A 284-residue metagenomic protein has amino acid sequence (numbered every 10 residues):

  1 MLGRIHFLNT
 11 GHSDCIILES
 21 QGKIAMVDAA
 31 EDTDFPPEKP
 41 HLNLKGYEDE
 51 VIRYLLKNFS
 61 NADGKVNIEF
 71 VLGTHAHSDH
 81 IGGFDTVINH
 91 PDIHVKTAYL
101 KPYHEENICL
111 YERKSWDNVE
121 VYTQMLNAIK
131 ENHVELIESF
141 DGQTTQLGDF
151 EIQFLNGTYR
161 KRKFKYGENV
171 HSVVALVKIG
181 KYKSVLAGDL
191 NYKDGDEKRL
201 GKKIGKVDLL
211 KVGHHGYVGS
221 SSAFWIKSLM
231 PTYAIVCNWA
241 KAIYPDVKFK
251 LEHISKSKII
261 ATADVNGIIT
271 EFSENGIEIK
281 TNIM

Functional and structural regions predicted by a protein language model:
M1-V66, V134-K206, I269-M284: Core dinuclear metal-dependent hydrolase active-site scaffold
H12-D14, T33-F35, A76-G82, H104-I108 (+5 more regions): Active-site environment of divalent metal-dependent phosphoester hydrolases
A25, F35-L100, G201-Y217, M230-I235: Active-site metal-binding motif and surrounding structural segment of the metallo-beta-lactamase
Y47-V51, G64, H80-G83, N118-M125 (+4 more regions): Stable alpha-helical elements in mature extracytoplasmic
G73, I81-P91, N107-V119, S222-I226 (+1 more regions): Metal-dependent catalytic neighborhoods of phosphoester/phosphodiester hydrolases
P91, I179, L229, I254-S255: A structural signal for short coil/turn segments at secondary-structure junctions
T97, E105-T158, K163-N169, K198 (+1 more regions): Binuclear metal-ion centers of metallo-dependent hydrolases, dominated by the metallo-beta-lactamase
I204, K227-L229, T262-D264: A structural signal for short secondary-structure junctions
